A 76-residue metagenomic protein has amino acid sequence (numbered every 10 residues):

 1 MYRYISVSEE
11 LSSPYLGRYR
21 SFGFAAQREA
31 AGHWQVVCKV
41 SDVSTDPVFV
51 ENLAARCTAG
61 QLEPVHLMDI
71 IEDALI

Functional and structural regions predicted by a protein language model:
M1-G23: Short N-terminal "domain-start" leader segments that mark the transition from disordered tails or signal peptides into
R3-I5, W34-C38, M68-D69: Residue-level marker of intrinsically disordered, low-complexity segments enriched for small/polar residues
S8, R20, A25, S41 (+1 more regions): Exposed acidic/polar residues on beta-strands and adjacent loops within beta-sheet cores, strongest in beta-propeller
E9-L11, E29, V43: Generic structural motif
P14, V43-D46, V65: Surface-exposed loop/turn and secondary-structure junction residues enriched for glycine/proline
L16-V36: Short aromatic-glycine-(Arg/Gly/Cys) micro-motifs in beta-strand/loop hairpins
W34-V48, C57: A short, exposed loop/beta-hairpin motif centered on an aromatic-Gly-Thr core
E51-I76: Compositionally biased, intrinsically disordered linkers/stalks adjacent to structured regions
